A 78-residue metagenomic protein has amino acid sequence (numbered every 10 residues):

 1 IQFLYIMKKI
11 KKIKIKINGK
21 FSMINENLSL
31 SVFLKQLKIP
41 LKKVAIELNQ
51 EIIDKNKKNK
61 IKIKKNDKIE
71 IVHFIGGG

Functional and structural regions predicted by a protein language model:
I1-G77: Ubiquitin-like/PB1-type beta-grasp interaction modules and other compact soluble beta-rich domains
